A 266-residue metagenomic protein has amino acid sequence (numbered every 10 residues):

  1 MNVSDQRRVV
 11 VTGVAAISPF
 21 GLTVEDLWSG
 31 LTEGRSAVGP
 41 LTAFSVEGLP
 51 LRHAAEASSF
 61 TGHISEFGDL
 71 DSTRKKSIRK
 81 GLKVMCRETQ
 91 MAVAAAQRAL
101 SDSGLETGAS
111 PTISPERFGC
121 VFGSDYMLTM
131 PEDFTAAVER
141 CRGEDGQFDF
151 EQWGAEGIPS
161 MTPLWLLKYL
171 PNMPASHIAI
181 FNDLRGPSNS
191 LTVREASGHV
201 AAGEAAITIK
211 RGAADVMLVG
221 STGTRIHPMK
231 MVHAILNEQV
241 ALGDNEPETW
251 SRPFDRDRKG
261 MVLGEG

Functional and structural regions predicted by a protein language model:
M1-G81: ACP-dependent fatty acid/polyketide chain-elongation machinery
N2-D5, L22, S36-A37, L82-K83 (+2 more regions): Acyl-thioester C-C bond-transforming condensing/cleaving domain
R8, R117-G119, D215: Conserved acidic residues
V11-G13, L31, A96, C120 (+4 more regions): Conserved small-residue
V14, G123, S221-T222: Cofactor-binding loop segments of dinucleotide-utilizing enzymes, especially the Rossmann-like FAD- and NAD(P)+-binding
G68-D102, I178: Conserved FAD-binding subdomain of flavin-dependent enzymes
E88-P115, G119-Y126: Feature captures the FAD/FMN-dependent oxidoreductase FAD-binding
